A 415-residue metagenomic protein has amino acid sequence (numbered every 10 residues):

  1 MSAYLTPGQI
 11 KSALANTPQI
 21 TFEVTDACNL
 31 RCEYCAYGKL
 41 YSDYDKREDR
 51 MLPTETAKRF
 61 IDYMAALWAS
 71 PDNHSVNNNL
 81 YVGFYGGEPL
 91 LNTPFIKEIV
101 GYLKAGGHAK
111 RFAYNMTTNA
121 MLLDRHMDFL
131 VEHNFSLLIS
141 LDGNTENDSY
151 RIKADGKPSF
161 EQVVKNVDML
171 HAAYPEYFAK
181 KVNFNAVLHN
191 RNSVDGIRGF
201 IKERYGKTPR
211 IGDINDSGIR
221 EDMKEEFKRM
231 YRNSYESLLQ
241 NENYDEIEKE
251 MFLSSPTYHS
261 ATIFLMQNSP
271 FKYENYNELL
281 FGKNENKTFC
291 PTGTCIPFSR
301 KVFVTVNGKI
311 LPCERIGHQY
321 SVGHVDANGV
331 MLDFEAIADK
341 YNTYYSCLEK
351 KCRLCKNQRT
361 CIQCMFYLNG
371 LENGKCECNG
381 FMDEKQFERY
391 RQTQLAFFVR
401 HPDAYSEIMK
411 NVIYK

Functional and structural regions predicted by a protein language model:
A3-H126: Conserved alpha-helical substructure of the radical SAM core
I20, V82, Y114-M116, L137-I139 (+2 more regions): Hydrophobic faces of well-ordered beta-strands that scaffold small-molecule active sites in alpha/beta enzyme cores
V24-R31, F298, C352-L354, Q358-R359: Cysteine-centered iron-sulfur cluster-binding motifs in ferredoxin-type domains/subunits of redox enzymes
Y41-S42, P89-L91, A120-D124, S136-K157 (+1 more regions): Conserved radical SAM core fold
V131-L137, Y205-K207: Glycine-enriched alpha-helix->loop->beta-strand junction motifs that scaffold or abut catalytic
Y150-V164, D168-G293, P297, N307: Radical SAM enzyme [4Fe-4S]-AdoMet core and its adjacent flexible, acidic and glycine-rich loops/tails across
T292, K309-I310, R315-K415: Flexible mid-to-C-terminal extensions adjoining Fe-S/redox cofactors in radical SAM and related proteins
